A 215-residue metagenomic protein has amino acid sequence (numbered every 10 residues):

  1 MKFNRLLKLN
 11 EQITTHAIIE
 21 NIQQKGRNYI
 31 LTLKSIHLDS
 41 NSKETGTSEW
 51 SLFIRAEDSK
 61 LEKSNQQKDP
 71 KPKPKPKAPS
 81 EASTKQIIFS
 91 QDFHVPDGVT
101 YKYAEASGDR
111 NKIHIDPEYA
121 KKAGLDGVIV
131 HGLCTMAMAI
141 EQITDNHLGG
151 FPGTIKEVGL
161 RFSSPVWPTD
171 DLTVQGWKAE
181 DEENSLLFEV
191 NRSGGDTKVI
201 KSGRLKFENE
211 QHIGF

Functional and structural regions predicted by a protein language model:
F3-Q91, V166-T169, T173-F215: HotDog/MaoC-like acyl-thioester-processing domains
S59-E62, P79-P152: Hot-dog-fold acyl-thioester-processing enzymes
E118-N184, V190-T197, H212-F215: Catalytic-pocket segment enriched in acidic/His residues
